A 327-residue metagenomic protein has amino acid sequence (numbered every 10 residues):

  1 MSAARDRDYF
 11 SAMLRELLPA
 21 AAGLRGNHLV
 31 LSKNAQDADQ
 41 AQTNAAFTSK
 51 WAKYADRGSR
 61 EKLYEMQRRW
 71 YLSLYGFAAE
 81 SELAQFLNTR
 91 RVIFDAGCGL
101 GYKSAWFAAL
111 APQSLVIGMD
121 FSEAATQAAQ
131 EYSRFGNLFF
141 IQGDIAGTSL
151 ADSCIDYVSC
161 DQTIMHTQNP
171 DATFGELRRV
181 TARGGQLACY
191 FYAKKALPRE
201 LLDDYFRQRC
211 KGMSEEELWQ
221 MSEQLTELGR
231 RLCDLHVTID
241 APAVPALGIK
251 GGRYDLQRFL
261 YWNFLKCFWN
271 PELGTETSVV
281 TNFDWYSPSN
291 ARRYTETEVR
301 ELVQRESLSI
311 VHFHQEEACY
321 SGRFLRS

Functional and structural regions predicted by a protein language model:
S2-T148, N290-R292, E298, F313-S327: Conserved N-terminal segment of class I S-adenosyl-L-methionine
G147-Y157: A short acidic, Gly/Pro-enriched loop at the edge of an enzyme's catalytic core that lines a small-molecule cofactor
D156-Q168: A short SAM/SAH-binding and catalytic strip from SAM-dependent methyltransferases
D171-R183: A short glycine-rich, Lys/Arg-flanked "PGG" loop and its adjoining helix->strand segment in the class I
Q186-L235, D255-R258: Conserved class I S-adenosyl-L-methionine
D234-S287: Alpha/beta-hydrolase
F264-S327: C-terminal lobe and adjacent flexible extensions of AdoMet/dcAdoMet transferase-like proteins
